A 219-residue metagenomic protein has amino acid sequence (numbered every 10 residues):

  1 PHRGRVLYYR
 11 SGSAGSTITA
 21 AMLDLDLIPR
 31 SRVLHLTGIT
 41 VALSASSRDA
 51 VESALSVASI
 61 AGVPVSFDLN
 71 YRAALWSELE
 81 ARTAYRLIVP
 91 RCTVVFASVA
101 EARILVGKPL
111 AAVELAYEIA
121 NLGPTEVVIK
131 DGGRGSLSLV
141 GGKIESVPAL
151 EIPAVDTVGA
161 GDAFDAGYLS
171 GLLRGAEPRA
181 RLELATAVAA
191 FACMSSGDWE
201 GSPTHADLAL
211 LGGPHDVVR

Functional and structural regions predicted by a protein language model:
P1-I39, A209-R219: Conserved N-terminal subdomain of the carbohydrate kinase-like
H2, A45-D49, L79, D162 (+2 more regions): Electropositive phosphate-/nucleotide-binding environments in soluble metabolic enzymes
G15, R103, W199: Nucleotide phosphate-binding site architecture
L25-D26, R86, I119, V128: Short secondary-structure boundary/capping segments
D26-P29, P90, L122: Structured loop/turn residues at beta-strand edges in well-structured enzyme cores
V33, I39-Y117, T125, G133-S136: Conserved beta-alpha-beta core of the PfkB/ribokinase-like small-molecule kinase fold
S56-I60, K108-R219: Conserved phosphate-binding/catalytic region of the ribokinase-like
